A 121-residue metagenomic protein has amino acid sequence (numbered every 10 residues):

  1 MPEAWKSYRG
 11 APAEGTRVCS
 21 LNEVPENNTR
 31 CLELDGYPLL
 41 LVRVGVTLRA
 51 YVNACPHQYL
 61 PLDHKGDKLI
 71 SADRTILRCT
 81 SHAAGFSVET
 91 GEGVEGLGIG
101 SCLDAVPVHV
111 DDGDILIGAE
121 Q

Functional and structural regions predicted by a protein language model:
M1-R74, S87-V88, C102-Q121: N-terminal pre-ligand scaffold of iron-sulfur
S7, V94-E95: Short helix-coil boundary/hinge micro-motifs
C55, C79-H82: Short cysteine clusters
L97-I99: Short Gly/Pro-enriched turn/cap motifs at secondary-structure boundaries
